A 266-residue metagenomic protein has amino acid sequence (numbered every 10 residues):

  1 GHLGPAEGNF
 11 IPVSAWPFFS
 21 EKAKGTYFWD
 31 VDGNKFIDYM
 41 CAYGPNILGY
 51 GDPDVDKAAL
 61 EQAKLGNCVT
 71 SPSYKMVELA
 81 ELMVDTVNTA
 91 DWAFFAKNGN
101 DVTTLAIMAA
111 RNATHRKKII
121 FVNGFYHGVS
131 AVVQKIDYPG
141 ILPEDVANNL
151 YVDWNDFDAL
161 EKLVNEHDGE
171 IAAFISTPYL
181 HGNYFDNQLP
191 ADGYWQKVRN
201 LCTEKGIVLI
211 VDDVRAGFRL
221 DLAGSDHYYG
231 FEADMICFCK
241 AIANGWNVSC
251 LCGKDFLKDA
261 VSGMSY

Functional and structural regions predicted by a protein language model:
G1-Y266: Conserved N-terminal phosphate-binding loop of PLP-dependent enzymes in the Aspartate aminotransferase
